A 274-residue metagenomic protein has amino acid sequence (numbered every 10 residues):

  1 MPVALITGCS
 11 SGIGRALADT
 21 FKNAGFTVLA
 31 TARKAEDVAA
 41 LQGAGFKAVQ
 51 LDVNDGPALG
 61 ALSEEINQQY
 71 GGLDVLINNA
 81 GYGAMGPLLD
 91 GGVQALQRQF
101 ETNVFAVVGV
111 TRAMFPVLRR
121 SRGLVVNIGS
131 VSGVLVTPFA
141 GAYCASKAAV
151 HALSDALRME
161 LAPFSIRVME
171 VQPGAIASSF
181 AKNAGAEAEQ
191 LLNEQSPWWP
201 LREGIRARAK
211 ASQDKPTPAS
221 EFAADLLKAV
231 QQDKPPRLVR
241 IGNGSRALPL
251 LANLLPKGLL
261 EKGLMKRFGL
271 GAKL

Functional and structural regions predicted by a protein language model:
S10-S11: Conserved glycine-rich cofactor-binding loop
L51-A61, V93: The beta1-alpha1 cofactor-binding region of Rossmann-like NAD(H)/NADP(H)-dependent oxidoreductases
P87-L88, G92-Q97: Substrate-binding pocket helix/loop in short-chain dehydrogenase/reductase
L88-L89, L135-A142: Active-site loop immediately N-terminal to the catalytic Tyr-X3-Lys motif of short-chain dehydrogenase/reductase
T111, S146-A149: Active-site helix of classical SDR
S130: Residue(s) in the substrate-gating loop at a strand-loop-helix junction that position the organic substrate next
A162-Q213: C-terminal beta-strand-loop-alpha-helix "lid" module of Rossmann-like NAD(P)-dependent dehydrogenases
